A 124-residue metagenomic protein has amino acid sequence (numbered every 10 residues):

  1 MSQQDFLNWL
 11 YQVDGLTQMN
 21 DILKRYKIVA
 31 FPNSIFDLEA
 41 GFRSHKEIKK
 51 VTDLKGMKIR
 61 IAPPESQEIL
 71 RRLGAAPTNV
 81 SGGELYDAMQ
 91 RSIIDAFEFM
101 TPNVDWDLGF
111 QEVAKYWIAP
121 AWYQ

Functional and structural regions predicted by a protein language model:
M1-F6, D21-Q124: N-terminal secretory/targeting leader peptides
Q4-D14: A short acidic, glycine-rich active-site loop that binds or catalyzes chemistry on phosphate/adenosine moieties
